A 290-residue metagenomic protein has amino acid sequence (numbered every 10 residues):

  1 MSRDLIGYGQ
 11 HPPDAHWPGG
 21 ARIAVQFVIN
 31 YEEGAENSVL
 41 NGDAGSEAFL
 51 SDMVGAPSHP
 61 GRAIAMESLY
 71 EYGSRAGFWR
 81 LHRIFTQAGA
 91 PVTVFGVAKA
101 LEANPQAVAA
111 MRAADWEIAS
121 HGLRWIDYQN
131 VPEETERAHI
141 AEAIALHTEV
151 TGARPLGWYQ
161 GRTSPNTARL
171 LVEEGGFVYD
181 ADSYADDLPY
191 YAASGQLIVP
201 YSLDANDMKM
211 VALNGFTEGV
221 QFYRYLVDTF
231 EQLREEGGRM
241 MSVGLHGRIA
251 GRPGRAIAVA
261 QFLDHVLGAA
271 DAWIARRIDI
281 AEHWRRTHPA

Functional and structural regions predicted by a protein language model:
M1-L197, F222-V243, I249-A290: Catalytic alpha-helical scaffold of carbohydrate-active enzymes acting on polysaccharides/glycoconjugates
A193-M210: A structural motif
D207-F222: Binuclear metal-dependent hydrolase catalytic cores centered on His/Asp/Glu-rich metal-binding motifs
